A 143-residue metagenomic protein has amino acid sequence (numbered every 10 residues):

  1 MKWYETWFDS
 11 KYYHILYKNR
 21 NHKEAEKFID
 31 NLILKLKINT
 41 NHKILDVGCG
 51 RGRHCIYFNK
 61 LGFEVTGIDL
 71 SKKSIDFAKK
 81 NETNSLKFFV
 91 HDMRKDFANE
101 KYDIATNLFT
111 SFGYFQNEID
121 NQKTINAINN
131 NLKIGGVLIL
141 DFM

Functional and structural regions predicted by a protein language model:
M1-N39: Conserved class I S-adenosyl-L-methionine
N41-G48: Conserved class I S-adenosyl-L-methionine
R53-K95: Class I SAM-dependent methyltransferase SAM/SAH-binding core
K95-I104: A short acidic, Gly/Pro-enriched loop at the edge of an enzyme's catalytic core that lines a small-molecule cofactor
D103-I119: A short SAM/SAH-binding and catalytic strip from SAM-dependent methyltransferases
Q122-I134: A short glycine-rich, Lys/Arg-flanked "PGG" loop and its adjoining helix->strand segment in the class I
G135-F142: Conserved beta-strand signature within the Rossmann-like core of class I S-adenosyl-L-methionine
